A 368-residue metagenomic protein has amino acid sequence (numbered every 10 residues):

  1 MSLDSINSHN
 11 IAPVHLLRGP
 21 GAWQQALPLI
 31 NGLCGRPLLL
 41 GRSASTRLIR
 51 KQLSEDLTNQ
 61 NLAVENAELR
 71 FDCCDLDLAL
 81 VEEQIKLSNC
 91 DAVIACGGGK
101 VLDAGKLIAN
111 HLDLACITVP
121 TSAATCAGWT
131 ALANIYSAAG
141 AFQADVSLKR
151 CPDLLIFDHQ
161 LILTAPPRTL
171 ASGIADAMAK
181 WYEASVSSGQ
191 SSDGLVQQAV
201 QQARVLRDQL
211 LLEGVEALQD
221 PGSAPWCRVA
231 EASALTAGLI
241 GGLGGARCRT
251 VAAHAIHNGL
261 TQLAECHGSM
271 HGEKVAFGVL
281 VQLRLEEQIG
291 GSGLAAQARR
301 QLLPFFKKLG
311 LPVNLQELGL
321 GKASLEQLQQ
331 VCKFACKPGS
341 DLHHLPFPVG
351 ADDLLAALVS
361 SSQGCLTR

Functional and structural regions predicted by a protein language model:
M1-A92, L315: ATP/NTP phosphate-donor binding region
L3, H9, S292-R368: C-terminal charged capping/lid subdomain of soluble metabolic enzymes
S8-N10, I30-G32, I85-S88, A109 (+4 more regions): Solvent-exposed alpha-helices and their adjacent loops that cap or buttress functional pockets in soluble metabolic
V14, N110-Q202: A glycine/threonine-rich phosphate-anchoring loop and its flanking beta-alpha core in nucleotide/phosphate-binding
W23, T46-R50, K100-K106, T125-W129 (+1 more regions): Short glycine/serine/threonine-rich phosphate/pyrophosphate-binding segments that cradle anionic phosphate groups
I85-I108, L112-A123: A short, small-residue-rich loop immediately preceding and capping a beta-strand
S192-K308: Active-site segments that bind and position negatively charged phosphate/pyrophosphate groups
